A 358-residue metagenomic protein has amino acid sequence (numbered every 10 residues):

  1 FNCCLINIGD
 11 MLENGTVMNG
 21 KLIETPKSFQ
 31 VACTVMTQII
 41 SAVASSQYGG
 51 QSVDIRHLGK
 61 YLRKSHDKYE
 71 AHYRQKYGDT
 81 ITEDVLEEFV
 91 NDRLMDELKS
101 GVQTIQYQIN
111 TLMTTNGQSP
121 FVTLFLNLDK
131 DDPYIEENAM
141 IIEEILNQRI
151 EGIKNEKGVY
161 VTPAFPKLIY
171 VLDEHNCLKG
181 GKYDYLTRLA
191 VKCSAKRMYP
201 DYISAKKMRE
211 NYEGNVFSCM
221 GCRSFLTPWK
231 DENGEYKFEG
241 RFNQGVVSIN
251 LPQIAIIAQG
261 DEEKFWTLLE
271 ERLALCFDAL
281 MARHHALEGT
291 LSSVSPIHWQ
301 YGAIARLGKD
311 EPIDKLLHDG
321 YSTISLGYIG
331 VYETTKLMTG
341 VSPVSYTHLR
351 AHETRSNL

Functional and structural regions predicted by a protein language model:
F1-L317, I329, E353: Catalytic alpha/beta active-site cores
L317-H318, S342-Y346: Short, surface-exposed loop/turn segments at secondary-structure junctions
G320-E333: Conserved phosphate/anionic-ligand binding catalytic regions in large, soluble enzymes, centered on
E333-V341: Well-ordered alpha-helical scaffold segments within catalytic/enzyme domains
T347-T354: Conserved small/polar residues in nucleotide/adenosyl-binding loops
